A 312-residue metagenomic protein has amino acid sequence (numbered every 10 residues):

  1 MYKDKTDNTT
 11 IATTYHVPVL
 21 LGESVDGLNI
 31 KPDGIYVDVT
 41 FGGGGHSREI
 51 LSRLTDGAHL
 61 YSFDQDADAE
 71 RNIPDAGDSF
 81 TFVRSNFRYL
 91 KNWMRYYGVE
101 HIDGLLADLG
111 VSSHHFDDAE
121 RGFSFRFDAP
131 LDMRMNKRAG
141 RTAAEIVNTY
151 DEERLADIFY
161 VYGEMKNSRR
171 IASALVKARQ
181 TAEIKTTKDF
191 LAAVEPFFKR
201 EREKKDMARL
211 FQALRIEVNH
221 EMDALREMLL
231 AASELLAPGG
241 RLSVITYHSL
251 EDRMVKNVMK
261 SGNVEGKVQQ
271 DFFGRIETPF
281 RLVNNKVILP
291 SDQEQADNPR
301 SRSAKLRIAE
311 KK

Functional and structural regions predicted by a protein language model:
M1-K312: S-adenosyl-L-methionine-dependent methyltransferase catalytic core, i.e., the SAM/SAH-binding region
